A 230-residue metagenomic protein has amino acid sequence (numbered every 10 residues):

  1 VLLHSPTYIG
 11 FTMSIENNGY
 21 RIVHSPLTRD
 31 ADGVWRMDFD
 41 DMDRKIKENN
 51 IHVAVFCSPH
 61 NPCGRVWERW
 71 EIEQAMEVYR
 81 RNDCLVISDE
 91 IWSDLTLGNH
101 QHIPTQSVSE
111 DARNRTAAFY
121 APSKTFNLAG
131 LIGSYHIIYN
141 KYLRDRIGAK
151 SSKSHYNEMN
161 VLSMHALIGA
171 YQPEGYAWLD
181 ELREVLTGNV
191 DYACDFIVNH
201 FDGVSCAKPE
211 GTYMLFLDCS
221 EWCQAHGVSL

Functional and structural regions predicted by a protein language model:
L2-L230: PLP-dependent class I/II
